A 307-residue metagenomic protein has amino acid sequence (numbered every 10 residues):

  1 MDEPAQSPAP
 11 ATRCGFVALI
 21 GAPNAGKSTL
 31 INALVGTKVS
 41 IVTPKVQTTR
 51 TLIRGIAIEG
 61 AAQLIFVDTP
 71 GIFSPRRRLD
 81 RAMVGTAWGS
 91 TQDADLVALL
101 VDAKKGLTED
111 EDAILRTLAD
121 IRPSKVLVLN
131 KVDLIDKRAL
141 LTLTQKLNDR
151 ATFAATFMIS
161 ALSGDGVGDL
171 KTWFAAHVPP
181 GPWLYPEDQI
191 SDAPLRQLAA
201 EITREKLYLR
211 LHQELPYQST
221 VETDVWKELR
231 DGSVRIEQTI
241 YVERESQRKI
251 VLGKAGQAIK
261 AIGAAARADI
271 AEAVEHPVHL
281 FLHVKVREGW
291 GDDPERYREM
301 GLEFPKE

Functional and structural regions predicted by a protein language model:
D2-D93, I240: Conserved G1/Walker A P-loop phosphate-binding module
G26, G166, A258: Conserved glycine(s) of the Walker
T37, I56-G60, S90, A94-V97 (+6 more regions): Conserved, well-folded catalytic cores of nucleic-acid-processing and energy-transducing macromolecular machines
T49, I72-S74, G106-L107, I135-D136 (+1 more regions): Catalytic P-loop NTPase motifs of RecA-like helicase/translocase cores
I58-Q63, V84-T156, K227-R230: Conserved C-terminal guanine-recognition region of P-loop GTPase G domains, centered on the G4
D68, N130, S160: Active-site glycine-centered loops adjacent to acidic/histidine catalytic or metal-binding residues that shape
P123-S124, D133-S191: Canonical P-loop GTPase G-domain recognition
L195-E307: P-loop NTP-binding site
